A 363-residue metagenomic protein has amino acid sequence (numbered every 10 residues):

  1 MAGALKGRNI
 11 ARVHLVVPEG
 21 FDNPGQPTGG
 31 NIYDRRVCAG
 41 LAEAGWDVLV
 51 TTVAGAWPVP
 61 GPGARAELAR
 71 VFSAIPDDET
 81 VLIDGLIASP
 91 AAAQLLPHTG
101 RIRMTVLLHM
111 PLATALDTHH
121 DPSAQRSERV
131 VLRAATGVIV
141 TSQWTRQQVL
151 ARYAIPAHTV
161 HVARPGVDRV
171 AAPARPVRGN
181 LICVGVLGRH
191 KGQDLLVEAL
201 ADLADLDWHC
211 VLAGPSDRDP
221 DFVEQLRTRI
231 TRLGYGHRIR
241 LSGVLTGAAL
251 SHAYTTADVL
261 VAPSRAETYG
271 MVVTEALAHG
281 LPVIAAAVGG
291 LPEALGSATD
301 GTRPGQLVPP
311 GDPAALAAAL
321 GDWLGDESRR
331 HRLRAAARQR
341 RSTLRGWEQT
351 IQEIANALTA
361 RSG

Functional and structural regions predicted by a protein language model:
H120-V140: Membrane-proximal helix-turn-helix segments that form the acceptor-binding/catalytic region of lipid-linked
W144, A163-G166: Carbohydrate-associated surface elements
P173-K191, V197-D202, V211: Conserved donor-binding/catalytic core segment of Leloir-type glycosyltransferases
V223-L245: Nucleotide-activated donor-binding/catalytic signature segment of Leloir-type glycosyltransferases, i.e., the conserved
V244, H252-A257: Short alpha-helical donor nucleotide-sugar binding micro-motif in glycosyltransferases
R265: Aromatic "clamp/platform" in nucleotide-sugar-dependent glycosyltransferases that forms part of the donor/acceptor
P282-A285, G289: Short hydrophobic beta-strand element within catalytic cores of glycosyltransferases and related nucleotide-activated
S297-P313, D322-E327: Conserved acidic donor-binding segment of nucleotide-sugar-dependent glycosyltransferases
